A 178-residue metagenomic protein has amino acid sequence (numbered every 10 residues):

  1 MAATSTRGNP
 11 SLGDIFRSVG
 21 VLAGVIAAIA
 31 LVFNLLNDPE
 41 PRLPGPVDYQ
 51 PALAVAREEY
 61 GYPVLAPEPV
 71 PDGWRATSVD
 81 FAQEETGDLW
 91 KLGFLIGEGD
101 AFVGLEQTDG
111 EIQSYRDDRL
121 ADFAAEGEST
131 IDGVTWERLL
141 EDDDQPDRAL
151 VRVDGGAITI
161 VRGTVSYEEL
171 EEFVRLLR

Functional and structural regions predicted by a protein language model:
M1-G73: Charge-rich, low-complexity N-terminal segments
P10, A52, A56, G87 (+2 more regions): Generic, low-specificity signal for short hydrophobic/alpha-helical stretches with a mild N-terminal bias, encompassing
S11, D48, E111, S166-E169: Helix N-cap and loop-to-helix transition residues
F16-V19, V25-I26, V32, V70 (+5 more regions): Generic hydrophobic secondary-structure signal
S18, A28, E106-D109, D117 (+1 more regions): Functionally constrained cores in energy, signaling, and assembly domains
A30, N34, A125-R178: A short, solvent-exposed beta-edge/loop patch
V47-Q145: Short, solvent-exposed recognition patches
